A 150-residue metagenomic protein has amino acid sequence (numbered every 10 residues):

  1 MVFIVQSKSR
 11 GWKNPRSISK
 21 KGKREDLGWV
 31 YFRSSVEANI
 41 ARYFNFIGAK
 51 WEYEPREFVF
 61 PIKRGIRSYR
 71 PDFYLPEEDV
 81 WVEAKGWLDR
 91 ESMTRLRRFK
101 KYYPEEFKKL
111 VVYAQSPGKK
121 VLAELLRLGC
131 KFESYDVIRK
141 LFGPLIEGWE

Functional and structural regions predicted by a protein language model:
V2-E150: Electrostatic, structured charged patches in enzyme active sites and in nucleic-acid/phosphate-binding
